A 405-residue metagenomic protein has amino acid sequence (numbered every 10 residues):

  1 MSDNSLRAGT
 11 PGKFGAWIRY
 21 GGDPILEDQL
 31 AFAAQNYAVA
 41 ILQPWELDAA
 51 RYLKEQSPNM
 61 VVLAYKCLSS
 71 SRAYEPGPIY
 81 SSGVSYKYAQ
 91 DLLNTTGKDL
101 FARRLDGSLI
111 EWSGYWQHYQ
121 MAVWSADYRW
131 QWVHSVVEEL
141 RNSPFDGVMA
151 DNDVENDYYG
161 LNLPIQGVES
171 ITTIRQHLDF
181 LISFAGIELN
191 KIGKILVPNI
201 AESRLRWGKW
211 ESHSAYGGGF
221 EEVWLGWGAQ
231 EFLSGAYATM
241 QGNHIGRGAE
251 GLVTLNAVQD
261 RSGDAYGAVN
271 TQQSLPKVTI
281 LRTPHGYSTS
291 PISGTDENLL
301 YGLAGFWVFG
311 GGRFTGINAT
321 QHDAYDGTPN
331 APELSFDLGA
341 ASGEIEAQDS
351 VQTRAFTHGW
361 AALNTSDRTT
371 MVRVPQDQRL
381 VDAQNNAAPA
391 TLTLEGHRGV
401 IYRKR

Functional and structural regions predicted by a protein language model:
M1-R405: Glycan-processing catalytic domains of CAZymes
